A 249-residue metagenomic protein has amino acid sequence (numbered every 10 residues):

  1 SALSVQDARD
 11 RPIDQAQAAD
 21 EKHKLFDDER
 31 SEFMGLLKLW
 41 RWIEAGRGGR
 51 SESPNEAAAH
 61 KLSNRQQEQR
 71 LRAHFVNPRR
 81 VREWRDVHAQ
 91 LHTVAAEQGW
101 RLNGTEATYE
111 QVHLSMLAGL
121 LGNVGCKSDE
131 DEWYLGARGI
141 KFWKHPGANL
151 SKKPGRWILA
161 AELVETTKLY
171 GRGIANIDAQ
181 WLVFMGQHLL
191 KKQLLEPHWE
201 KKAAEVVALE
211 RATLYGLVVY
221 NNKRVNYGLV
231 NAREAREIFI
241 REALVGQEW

Functional and structural regions predicted by a protein language model:
S1-E205, R233, E237-E242: Second RecA-like catalytic domain
P197, K202-W249: Mixed-charge (acidic/basic) macromolecular-recognition segments
